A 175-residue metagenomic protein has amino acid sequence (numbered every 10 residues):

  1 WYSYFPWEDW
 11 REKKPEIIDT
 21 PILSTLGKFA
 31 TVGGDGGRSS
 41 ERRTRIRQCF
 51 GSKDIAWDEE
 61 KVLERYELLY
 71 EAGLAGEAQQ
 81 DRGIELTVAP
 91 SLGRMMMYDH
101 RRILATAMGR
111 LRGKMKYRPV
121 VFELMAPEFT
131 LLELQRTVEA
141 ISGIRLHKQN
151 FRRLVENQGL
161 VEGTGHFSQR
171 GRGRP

Functional and structural regions predicted by a protein language model:
W1-V138, S142, H147-N150, L154-V155 (+2 more regions): Nudix hydrolase/Nudix homology domain
G171: Non-heme Fe(II)/2-oxoglutarate
